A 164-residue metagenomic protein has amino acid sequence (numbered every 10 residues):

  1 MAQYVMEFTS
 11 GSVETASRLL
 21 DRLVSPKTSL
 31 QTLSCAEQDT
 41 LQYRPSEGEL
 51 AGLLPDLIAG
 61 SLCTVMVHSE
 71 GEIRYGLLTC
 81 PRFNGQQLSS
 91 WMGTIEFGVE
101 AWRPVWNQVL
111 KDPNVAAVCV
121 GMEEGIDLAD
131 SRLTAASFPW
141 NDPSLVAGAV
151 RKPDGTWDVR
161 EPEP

Functional and structural regions predicted by a protein language model:
M1-Q42: Short, extreme N-terminal segment that most often corresponds to the first beta-strand
A2-F8, F83-E96, A117-M122: Short, hydrophobic/proline-enriched secondary-structure or compact coil segments at domain edges
S12-T15, S46-L53, N141-P143: Alpha-helix capping and helix-coil boundary motifs
V13-S17, I73-Y75, I95-P104, I126-A129: Short, surface-exposed beta-strand/loop "edge" segments at domain boundaries and coil↔beta transitions
S17-D21, A51, P55, N107: Generic detector of well-ordered alpha-helical segments enriched in charged/polar residues, highlighting helical
V24-S25, L57-C63, F97-K111: Extended Gly/Ser/Thr-rich low-complexity repeat segments, especially those forming or decorating extracellular
T28-I95: Short, intrinsically disordered low-complexity segments
V99-P164: Acidic, proline/glycine-rich low-complexity IDRs
